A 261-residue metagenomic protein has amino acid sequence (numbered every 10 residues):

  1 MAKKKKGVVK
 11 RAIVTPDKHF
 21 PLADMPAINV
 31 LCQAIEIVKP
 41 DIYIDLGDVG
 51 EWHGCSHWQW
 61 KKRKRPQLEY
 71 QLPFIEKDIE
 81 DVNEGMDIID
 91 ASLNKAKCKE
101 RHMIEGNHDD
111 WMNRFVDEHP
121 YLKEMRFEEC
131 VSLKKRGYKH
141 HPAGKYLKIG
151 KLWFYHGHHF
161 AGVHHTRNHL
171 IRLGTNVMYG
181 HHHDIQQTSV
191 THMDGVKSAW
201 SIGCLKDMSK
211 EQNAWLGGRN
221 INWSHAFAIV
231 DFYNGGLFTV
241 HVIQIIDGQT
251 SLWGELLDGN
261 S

Functional and structural regions predicted by a protein language model:
M1-M25, G150: Mobile, glycine- and charge-enriched loop segments and immediately flanking short secondary-structure elements within
K6, R11, I37, V242-L257: Polar, enzyme-active/binding microenvironments
K6-V8, E36-K39, F74, N94-K95 (+4 more regions): Flexible, charged surface loops at secondary-structure boundaries
I13, I44, H102, N176-M178 (+1 more regions): Hydrophobic/aromatic beta-strand patches that form the interior of the parallel beta-sheet core in alpha/beta enzyme
T15, F20-K134: Core catalytic region of metal-dependent phosphoesterases/phosphodiesterases, especially metallo-beta-lactamase-like
T15-P16, L46, I104-G106, A143 (+2 more regions): Short His-Asn-centered micro-motif
D117-G150, H182, S201-K210: Active-site-proximal loop/helix segment associated with metal-binding centers of metalloenzymes
L152-I243: Conserved beta-sheet core of the metallophosphoesterase superfamily
